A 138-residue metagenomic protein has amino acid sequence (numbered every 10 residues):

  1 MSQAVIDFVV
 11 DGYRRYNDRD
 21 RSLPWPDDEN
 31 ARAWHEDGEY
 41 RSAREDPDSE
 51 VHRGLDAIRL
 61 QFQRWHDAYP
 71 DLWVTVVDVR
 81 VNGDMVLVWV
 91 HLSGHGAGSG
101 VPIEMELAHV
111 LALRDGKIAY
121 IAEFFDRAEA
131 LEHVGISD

Functional and structural regions predicted by a protein language model:
M1-A4, Q63-D138: A beta-strand edge to alpha-helix "cap/lid" segment located at domain peripheries
M1-E36, H133-D138: Short, low-complexity N-terminal intrinsically disordered segments enriched in polar/charged residues
A4-F8, D27-M85: A solvent-exposed, acidic/Ser-Thr-rich amphipathic alpha-helical stretch
R15, L23, A43-P47, G96: Residue-level detector of alpha-helix boundaries and kinks
D20, D48, Y120: Short, flexible active-site loop motifs that bind/organize anionic cofactors or intermediates
